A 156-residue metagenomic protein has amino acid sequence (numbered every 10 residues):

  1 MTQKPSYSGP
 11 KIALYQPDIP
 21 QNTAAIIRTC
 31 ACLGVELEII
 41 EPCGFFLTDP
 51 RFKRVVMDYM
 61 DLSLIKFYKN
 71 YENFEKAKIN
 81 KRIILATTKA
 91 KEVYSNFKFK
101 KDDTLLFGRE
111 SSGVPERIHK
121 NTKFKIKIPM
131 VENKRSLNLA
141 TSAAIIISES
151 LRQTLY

Functional and structural regions predicted by a protein language model:
T2-T88, L151: RNA substrate-binding interface of SAM-dependent RNA methyltransferases
A25-I27, R51, N96-F99, R117-K120: Short amphipathic alpha-helical segments
R54-M60, K101-D103, I145: Short, hinge-like loop/turn segments at secondary-structure boundaries
Y71-E75, K91-V93, N133-R135: A short acidic, often aromatic-flanked loop/helix-cap motif at beta-alpha or helix-coil junctions that lines enzyme
T88-E92, R109-S112, E132: Short glycine-rich anion-binding loops that position phosphate/pyrophosphate groups of nucleotides and phosphorylated
V93-D102, S111-G113: Active-site oxyanion/phosphate-handling segment shared across diverse enzymes
N121-Y156: Structured adenosyl-cofactor binding patch, chiefly the S-adenosyl-L-methionine
